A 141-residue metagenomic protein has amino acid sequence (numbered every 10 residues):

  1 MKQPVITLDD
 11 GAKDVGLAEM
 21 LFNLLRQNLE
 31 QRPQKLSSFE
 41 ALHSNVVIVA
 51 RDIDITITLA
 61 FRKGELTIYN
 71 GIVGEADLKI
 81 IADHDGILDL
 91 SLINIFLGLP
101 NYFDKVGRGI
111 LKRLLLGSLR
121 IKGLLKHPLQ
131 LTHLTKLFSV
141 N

Functional and structural regions predicted by a protein language model:
M1-N141: Feature captures hydrophobic
